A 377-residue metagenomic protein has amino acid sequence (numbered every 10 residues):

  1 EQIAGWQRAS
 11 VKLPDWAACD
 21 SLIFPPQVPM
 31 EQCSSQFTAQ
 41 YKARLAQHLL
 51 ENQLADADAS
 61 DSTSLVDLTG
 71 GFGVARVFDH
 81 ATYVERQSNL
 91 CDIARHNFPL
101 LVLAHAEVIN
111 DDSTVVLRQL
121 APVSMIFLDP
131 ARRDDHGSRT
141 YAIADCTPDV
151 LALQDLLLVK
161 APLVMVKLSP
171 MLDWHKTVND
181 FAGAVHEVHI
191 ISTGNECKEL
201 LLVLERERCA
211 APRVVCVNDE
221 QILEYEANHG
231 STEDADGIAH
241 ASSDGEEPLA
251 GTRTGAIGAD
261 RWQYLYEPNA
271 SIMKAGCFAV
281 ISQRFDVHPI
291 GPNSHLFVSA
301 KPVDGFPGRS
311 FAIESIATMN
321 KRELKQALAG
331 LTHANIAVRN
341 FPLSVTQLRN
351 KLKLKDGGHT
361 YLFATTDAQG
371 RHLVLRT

Functional and structural regions predicted by a protein language model:
E1-T377: SAM-dependent transferase fold signal centered on methyltransferase-like domains, encompassing both Class I
